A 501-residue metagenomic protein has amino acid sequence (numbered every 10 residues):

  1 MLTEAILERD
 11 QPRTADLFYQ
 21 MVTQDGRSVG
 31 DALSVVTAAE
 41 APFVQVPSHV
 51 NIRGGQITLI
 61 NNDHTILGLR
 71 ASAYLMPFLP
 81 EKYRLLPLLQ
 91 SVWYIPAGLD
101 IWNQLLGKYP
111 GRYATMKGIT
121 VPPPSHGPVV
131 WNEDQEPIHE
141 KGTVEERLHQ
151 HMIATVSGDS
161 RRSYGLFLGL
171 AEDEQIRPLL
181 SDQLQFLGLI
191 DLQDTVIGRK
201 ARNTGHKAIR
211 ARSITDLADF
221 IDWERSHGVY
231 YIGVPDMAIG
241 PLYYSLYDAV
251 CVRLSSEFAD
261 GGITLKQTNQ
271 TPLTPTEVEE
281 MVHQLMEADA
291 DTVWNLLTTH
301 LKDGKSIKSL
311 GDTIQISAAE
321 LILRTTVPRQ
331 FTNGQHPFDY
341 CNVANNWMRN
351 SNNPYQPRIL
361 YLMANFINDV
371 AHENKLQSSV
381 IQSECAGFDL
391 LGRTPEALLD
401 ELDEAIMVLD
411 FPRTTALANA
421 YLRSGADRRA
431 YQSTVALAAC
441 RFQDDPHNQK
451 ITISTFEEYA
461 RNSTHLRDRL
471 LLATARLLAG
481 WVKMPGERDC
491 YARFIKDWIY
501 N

Functional and structural regions predicted by a protein language model:
M1-N501: Mature, well-folded catalytic/scaffold domains that follow N-terminal targeting or propeptide regions
